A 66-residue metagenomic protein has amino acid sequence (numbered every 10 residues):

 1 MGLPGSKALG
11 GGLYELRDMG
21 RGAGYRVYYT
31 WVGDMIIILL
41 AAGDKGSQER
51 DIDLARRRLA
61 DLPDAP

Functional and structural regions predicted by a protein language model:
M1-R21: A short, surface-exposed loop/turn module that caps and links secondary-structure elements
R17-P66: Enriched for short, Lys/Arg-rich terminal
